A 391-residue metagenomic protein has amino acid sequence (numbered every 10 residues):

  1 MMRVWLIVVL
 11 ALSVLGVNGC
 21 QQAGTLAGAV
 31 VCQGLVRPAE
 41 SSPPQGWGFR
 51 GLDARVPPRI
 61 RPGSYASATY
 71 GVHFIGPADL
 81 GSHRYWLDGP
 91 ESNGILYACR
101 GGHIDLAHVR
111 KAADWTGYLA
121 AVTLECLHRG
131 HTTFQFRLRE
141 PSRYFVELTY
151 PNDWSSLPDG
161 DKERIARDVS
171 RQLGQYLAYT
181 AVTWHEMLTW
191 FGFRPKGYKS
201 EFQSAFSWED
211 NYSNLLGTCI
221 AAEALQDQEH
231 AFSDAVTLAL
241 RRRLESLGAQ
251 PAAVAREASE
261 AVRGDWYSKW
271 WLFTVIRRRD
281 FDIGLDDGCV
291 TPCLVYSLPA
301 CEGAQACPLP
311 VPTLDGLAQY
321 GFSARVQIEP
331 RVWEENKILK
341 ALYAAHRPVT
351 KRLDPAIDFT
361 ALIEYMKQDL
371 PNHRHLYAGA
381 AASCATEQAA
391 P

Functional and structural regions predicted by a protein language model:
M1-V4: Positively charged n-region of N-terminal signal peptides that target proteins for export
I7-G16: Bacterial N-terminal signal peptides
G19-Q203, A222-P391: Bulky hydrophobic segments
E186, D210, L216: Divalent metal-coordination and catalytic microenvironments
F206-S207: Hydrophobic/aromatic-rich structural module bridging two neighboring secondary-structure elements via a short loop
S213, G217, A221-E223: Alpha-helical segment that forms one wall of the substrate-binding/catalytic cleft in peptidoglycan-active domains
